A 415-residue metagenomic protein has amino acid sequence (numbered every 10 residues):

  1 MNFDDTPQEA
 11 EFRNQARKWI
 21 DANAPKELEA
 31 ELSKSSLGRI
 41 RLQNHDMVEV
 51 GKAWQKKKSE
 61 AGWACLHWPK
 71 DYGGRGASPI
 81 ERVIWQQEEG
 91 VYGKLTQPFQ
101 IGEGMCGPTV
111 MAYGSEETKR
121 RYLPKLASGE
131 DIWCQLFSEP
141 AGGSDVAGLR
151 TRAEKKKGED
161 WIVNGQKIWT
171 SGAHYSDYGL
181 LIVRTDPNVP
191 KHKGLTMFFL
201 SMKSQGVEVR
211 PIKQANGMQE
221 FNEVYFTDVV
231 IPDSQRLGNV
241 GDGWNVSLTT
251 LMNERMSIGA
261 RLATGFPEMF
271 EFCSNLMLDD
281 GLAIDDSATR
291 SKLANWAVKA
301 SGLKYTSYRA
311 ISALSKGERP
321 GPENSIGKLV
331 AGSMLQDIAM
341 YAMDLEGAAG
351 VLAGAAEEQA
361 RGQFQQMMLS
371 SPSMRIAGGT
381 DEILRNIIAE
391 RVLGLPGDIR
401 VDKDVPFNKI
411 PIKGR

Functional and structural regions predicted by a protein language model:
M1-Q100, R121, K125-S128, I132 (+7 more regions): Amphipathic, small/basic residue-rich leader segments at the start of a protein or domain
Q15, V207-Y305, A313, P320 (+2 more regions): Glycine-rich beta->alpha junctions and the first turn(s) of the following alpha-helix
A22, K26, S59, W63 (+4 more regions): Alpha-helix capping/hinge segments and adjacent helical runs
E29-G38, L278, S287, S301-E357: C-terminal helix-coil-helix/basic helical segment that borders enzyme active sites and/or dimer interfaces and provides
G51-E130, S171-Y178, A300, L314-P322 (+3 more regions): Internal helix-loop-helix
G114, I132-K155: A gly/ser-rich beta-alpha-beta helix-loop segment of oxidoreductase catalytic cores
G143, I168-A173, A215-N216, S373-G378: Glycine-rich phosphate/pyrophosphate-binding beta-alpha loops
R150, E159-R210: A short core secondary-structure module
